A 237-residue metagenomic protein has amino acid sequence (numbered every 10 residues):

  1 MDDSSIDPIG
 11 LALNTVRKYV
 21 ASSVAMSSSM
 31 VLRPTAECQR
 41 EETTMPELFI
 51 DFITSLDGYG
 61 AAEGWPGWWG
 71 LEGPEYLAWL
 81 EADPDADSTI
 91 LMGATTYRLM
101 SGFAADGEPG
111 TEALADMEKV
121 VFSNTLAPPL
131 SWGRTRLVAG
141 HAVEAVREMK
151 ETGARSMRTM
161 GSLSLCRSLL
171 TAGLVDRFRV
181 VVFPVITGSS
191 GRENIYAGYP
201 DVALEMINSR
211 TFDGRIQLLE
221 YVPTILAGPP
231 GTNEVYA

Functional and structural regions predicted by a protein language model:
D2-G10: Extreme N-terminal basic, low-complexity initiation segments that serve as generic localization/processing leaders
S4-S5, T15-S23, S27-S29, R33: Low-acidity, Ser/Thr- and Arg-rich intrinsically disordered low-complexity segments
V31-A237: Enzymes that bind and transform nitrogen-containing heteroaromatic metabolites
